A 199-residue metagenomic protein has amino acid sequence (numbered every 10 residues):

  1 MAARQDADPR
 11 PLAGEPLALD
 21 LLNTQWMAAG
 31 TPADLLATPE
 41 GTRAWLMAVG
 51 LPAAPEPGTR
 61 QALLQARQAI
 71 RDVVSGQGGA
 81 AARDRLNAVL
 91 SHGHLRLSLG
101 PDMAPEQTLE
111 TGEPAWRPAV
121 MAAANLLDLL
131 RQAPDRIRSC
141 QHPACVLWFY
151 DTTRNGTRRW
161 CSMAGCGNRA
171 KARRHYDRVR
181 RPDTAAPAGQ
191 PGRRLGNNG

Functional and structural regions predicted by a protein language model:
M1-S139, P143-V146, Y150, T184-G199: Short helix-coil boundary/hinge micro-motifs
E106, R159, D177-R180: Juxtamembrane/interface motifs at transmembrane-helix termini
I137-H142, R158, M163, R169: Residues immediately within or flanking Cys/His clusters that coordinate Zn2+ in small zinc-binding modules
C145-V146, G156, K171-A172: A general marker of short, structured functional hotspots
D151-R158: Short linker/helix segments within small regulatory modules
A164-P182, G189: Basic DNA-binding region of bZIP-type proteins
